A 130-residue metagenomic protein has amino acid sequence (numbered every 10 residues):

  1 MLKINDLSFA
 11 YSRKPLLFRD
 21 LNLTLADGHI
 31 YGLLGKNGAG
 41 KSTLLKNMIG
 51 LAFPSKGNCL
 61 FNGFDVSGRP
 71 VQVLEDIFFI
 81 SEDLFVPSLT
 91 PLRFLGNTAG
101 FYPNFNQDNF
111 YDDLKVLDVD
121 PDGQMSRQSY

Functional and structural regions predicted by a protein language model:
M1-D20, D27: A short, flexible loop at the N-terminus of ABC-type nucleotide-binding domains that lies
A10-R13, F61, Y102: Conserved A-loop
G32, E75-E82: ABC nucleotide-binding domain signature
L34-K36: The feature captures the beta-strand-to-loop junction immediately N-terminal to the Walker
I49: Helix-to-loop junction immediately C-terminal to a conserved catalytic motif
G57-G68, Q72-V73: Conserved ABC transporter NBD signature motif
S81-Y130: ABC-family P-loop ATPase nucleotide-binding domains
